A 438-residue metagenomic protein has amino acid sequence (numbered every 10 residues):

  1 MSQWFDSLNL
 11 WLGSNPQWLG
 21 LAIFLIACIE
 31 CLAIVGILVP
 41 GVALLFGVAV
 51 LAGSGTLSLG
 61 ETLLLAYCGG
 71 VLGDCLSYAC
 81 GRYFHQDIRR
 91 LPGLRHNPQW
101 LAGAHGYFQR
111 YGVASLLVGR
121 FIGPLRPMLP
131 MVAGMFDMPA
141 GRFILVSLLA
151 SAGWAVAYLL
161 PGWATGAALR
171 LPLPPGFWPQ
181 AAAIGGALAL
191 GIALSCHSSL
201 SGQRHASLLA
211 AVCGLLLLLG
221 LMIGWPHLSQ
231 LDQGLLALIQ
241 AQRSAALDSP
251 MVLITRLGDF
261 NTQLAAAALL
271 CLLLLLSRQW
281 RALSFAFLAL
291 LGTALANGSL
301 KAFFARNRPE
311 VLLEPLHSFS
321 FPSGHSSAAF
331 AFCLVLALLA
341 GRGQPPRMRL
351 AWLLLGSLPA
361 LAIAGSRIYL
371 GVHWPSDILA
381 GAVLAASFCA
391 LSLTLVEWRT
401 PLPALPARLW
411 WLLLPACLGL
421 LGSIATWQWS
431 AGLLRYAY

Functional and structural regions predicted by a protein language model:
M1-I26, H205-T262, A266, A302-L313 (+1 more regions): N-terminal transmembrane-helix/juxtamembrane module of multi-pass inner/ER membrane proteins
M1-L25, G55-M131, M135-M138, R142 (+3 more regions): Membrane-interfacial helix-loop-helix
L25-G41, G119, F319-F321, L339 (+1 more regions): Transmembrane alpha-helix interface/packing and boundary motifs in multi-pass membrane proteins, characterized by
L45, A49, L65, G69 (+16 more regions): Alpha-helical transmembrane segments in multi-pass membrane proteins
Q86-L91, H105, Q109, G123 (+3 more regions): Membrane-interface loops
H96-A102, G106-Q109, P174-C196, V212 (+1 more regions): Selective transmembrane alpha-helices of multi-pass membrane proteins
L129, M135-D137, G141-S151, A155-A157 (+1 more regions): Membrane-embedded catalytic cores of phosphoryl/pyrophosphoryl-handling enzymes
A152-V212: Transmembrane helix-loop-helix hairpins in multi-pass inner-membrane proteins
